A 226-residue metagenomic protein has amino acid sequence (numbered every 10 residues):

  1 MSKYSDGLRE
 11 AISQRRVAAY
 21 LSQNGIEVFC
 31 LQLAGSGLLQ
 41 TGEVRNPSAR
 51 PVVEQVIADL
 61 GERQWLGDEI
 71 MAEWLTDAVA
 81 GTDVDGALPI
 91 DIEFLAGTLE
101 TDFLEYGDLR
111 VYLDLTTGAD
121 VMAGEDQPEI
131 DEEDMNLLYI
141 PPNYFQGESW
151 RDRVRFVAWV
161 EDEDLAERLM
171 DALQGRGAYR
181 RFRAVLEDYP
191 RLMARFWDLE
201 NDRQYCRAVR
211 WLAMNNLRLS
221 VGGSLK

Functional and structural regions predicted by a protein language model:
M1-L113, T117-V121, E125: Extended, charge-biased low-complexity segments that typically form long amphipathic alpha-helices/coiled-coils
Q14-R16, G37, D114-L115, E132-E133 (+2 more regions): Phosphate-binding glycine-rich loops and adjacent basic patches that engage nucleotide phosphates, nucleic-acid
W74-A80, V84-I90, E132-M135, E161 (+2 more regions): Generic detector of short, locally flexible boundary/turn motifs and exposed helical patches
F94, L104-D108, M135, E148-R151 (+3 more regions): Short, well-structured alpha-helical interface segments that form or flank functional binding sites
L113-E161: Short N-terminal mixed-charge amphipathic segments
G147-Q204: Amphipathic protein-protein interaction modules
R195-K226: Acidic, proline/glycine-rich low-complexity IDRs
